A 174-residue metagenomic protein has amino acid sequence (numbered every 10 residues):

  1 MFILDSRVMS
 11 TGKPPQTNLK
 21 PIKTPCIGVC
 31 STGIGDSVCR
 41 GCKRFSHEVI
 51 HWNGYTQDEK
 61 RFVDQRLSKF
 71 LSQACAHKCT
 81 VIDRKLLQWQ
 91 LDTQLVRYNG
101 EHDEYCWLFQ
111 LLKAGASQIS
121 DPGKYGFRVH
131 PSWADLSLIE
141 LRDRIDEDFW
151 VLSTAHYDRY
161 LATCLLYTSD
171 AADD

Functional and structural regions predicted by a protein language model:
F2-A76: N-terminal cysteine/histidine-rich coordination modules
A76-H130: Short flanking/linker segments adjacent to small metal-binding domains or redox-active Cys/His motifs
G126-L141: Short cationic/low-complexity microdomains
L152: Extended, charged alpha/beta regions that create polyanion-binding interfaces
D158, C164-L166: Metal- and O2-centered redox machinery and metal/ROS homeostasis
Y167-A172: Conserved small/polar residues in nucleotide/adenosyl-binding loops
